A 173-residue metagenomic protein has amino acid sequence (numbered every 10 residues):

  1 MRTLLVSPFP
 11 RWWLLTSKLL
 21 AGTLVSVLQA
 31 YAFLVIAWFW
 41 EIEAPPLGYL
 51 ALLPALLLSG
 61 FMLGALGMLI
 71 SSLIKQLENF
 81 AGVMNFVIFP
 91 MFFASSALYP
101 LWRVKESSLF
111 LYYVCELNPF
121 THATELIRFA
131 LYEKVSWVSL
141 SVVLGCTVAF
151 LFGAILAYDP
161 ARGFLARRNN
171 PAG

Functional and structural regions predicted by a protein language model:
T3-P10: Short helix-to-coil transition segments within interhelical loops that connect adjacent transmembrane helices
R11-N85, K134-A157: Alpha-helical transmembrane segments and their short interhelical loops
W38, S72, S96, Y113 (+2 more regions): Transmembrane helix-loop junction
E43, S96-A149: Membrane-interfacial helix-loop-helix junctions in multi-pass membrane proteins
G60-M68, S95-L98, A123-T124: Juxtamembrane membrane-interface segments at transmembrane alpha-helix termini
M68-L77, Y99-S107, L165: A cytosolic-side transmembrane-helix exit/cap motif
N85-V87, F92, S96, C115: Hydrophobic alpha-helical transmembrane segments of integral membrane proteins, especially lipid-exposed positions
D159-G173: Short cytosolic juxtamembrane segments of multi-pass membrane proteins
